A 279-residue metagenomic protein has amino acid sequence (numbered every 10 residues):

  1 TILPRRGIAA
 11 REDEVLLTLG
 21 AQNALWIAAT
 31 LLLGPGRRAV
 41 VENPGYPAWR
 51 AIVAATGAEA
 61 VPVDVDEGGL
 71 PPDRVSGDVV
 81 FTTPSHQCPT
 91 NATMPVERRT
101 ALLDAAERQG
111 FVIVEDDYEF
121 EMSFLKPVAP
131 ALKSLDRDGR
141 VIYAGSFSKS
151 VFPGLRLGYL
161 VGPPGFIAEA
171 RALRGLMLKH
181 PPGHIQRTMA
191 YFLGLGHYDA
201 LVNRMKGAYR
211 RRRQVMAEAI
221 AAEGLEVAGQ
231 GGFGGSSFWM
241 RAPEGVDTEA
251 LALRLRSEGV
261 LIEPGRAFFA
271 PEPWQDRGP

Functional and structural regions predicted by a protein language model:
T1-Q109, E121-D138, I142, Y209: Conserved core of the PLP fold type I
R38, E59, V112, E226 (+1 more regions): Residue-level detector of anion-binding/catalytic polar loops
S134-E169, P181-H184: Active-site PLP attachment segment
P164-E169, Y198-D199, G245: Short helix-loop capping/hinge motifs at secondary-structure junctions, enriched in acidic/polar residues
R171-M177, G194-A217: Structural signature of PLP-dependent enzymes
G207-A217, V227-R241: Conserved glycine-rich beta-strand-loop-beta hairpin in the small C-terminal domain of fold type I
M240-P279: Conserved C-terminal alpha-helix-loop-beta "cap" of PLP-dependent enzymes that closes/shapes the active-site mouth
